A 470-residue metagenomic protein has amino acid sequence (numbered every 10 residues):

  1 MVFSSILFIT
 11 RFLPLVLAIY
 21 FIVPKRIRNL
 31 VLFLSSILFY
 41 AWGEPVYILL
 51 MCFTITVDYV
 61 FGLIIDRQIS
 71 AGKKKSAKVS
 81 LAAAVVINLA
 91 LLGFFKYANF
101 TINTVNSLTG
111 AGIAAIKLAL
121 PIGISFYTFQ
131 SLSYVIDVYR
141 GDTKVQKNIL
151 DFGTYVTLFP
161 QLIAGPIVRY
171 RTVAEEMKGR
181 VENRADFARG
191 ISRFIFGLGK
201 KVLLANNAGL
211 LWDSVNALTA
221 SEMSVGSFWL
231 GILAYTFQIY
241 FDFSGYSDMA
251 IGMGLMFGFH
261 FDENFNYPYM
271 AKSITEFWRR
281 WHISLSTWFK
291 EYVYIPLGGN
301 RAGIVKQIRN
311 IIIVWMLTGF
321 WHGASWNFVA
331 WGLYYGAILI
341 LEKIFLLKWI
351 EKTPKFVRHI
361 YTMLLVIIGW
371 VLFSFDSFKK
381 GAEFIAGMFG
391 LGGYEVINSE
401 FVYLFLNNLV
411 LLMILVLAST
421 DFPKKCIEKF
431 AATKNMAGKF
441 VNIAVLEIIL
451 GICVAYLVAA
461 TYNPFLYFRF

Functional and structural regions predicted by a protein language model:
M1-K424, E428-R469: Membrane-embedded transmembrane alpha-helical bundles that form the catalytic cores of multi-pass lipid-modifying
